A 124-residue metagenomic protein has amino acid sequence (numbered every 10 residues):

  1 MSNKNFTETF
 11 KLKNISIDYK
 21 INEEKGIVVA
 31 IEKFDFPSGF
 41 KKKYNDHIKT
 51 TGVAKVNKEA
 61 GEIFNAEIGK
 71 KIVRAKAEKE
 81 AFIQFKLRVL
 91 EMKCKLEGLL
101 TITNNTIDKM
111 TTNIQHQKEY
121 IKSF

Functional and structural regions predicted by a protein language model:
M1-F124: Catalytic phosphate/metal-binding cores of nucleic-acid and nucleotide-processing enzymes, i.e., regions that mediate
